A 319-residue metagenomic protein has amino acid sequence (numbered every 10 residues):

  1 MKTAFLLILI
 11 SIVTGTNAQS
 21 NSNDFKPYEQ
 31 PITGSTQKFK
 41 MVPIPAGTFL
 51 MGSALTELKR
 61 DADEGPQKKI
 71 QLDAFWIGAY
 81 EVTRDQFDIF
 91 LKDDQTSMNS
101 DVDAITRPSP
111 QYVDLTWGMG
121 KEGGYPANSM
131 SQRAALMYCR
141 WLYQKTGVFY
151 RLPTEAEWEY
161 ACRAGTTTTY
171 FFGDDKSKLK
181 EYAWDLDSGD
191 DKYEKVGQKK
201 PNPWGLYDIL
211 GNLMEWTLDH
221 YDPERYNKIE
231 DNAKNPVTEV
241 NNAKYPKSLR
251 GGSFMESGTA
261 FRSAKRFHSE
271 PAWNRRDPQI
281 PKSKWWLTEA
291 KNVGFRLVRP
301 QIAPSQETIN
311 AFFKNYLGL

Functional and structural regions predicted by a protein language model:
A4-I12: Sec-dependent N-terminal signal peptides
G15-A18: Sec/Tat signal peptide C-region and signal peptidase I cleavage site
N21, E57-I70, T166-T167, K192 (+1 more regions): Surface-exposed recognition segments
T36-M51: Mature N-terminal segment immediately following signal peptide/propeptide cleavage in secreted/periplasmic
F39-K40, V148-F149, P201-W204: Short loop/turn microsegments at loop-to-beta-strand junctions
M51-L58, Q71-F172, L218-Y226, R299-L319: Active-site microenvironments of metalloenzymes and redox enzymes
M98-V113, G189, R250-S263: Core domains of carbohydrate- and sulfate-ester-processing enzymes
A183-L210, V240-A243: Short, well-ordered junction/capping motifs at the entry into regular secondary structure
